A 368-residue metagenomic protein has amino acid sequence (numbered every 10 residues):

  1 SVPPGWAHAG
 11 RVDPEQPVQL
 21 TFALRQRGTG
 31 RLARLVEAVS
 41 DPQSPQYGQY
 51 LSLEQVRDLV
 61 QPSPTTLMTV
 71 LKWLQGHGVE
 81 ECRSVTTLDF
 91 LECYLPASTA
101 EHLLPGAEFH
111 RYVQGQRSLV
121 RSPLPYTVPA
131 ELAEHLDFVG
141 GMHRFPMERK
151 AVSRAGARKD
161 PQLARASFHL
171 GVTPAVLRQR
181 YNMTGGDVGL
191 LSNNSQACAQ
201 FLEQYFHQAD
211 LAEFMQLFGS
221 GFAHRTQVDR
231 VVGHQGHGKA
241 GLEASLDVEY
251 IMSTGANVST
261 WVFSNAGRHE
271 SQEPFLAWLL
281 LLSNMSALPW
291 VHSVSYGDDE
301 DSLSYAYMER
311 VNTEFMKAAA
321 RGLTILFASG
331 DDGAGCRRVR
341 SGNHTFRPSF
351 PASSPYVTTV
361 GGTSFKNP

Functional and structural regions predicted by a protein language model:
S1-R83, E92, A97-G362: Substrate-binding/charge-relay-adjacent region of secreted/lumenal peptidase catalytic domains
V85-T87: Short, glycine-/polar-rich solvent-exposed loops and beta-turns at beta-strand/coil boundaries
N367: Predominantly extracellular beta-rich ligand-binding scaffolds that present long acidic/polar faces for carbohydrate
